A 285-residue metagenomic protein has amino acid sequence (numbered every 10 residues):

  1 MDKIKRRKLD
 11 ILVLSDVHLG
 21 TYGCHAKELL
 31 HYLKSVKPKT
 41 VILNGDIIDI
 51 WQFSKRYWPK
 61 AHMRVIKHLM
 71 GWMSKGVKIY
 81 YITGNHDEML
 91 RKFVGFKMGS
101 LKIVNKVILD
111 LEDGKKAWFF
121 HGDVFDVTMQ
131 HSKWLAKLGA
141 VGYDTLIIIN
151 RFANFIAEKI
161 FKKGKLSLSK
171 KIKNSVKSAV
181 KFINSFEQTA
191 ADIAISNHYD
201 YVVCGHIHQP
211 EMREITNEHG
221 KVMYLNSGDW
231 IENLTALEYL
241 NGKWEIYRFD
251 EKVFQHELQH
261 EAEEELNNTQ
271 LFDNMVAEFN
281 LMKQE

Functional and structural regions predicted by a protein language model:
D2-D10, L19-L111: Core catalytic region of metal-dependent phosphoesterases/phosphodiesterases, especially metallo-beta-lactamase-like
D10-H18, K116-D123, M223-G228: Active-site-proximal beta-strand elements of phosphoester/diester hydrolases
L12, I42, Y80-I82, W118 (+2 more regions): Hydrophobic/aromatic beta-strand patches that form the interior of the parallel beta-sheet core in alpha/beta enzyme
D16, G45-D46, G84, H121 (+2 more regions): Active-site glycine-centered loops adjacent to acidic/histidine catalytic or metal-binding residues that shape
G99-K106, D123, V127-K137, S185-F249: Conserved beta-sheet core of the metallophosphoesterase superfamily
I103, L168-D200, Q209-P210, W244 (+1 more regions): Non-catalytic terminal accessory segments
L109-D113, I215-E285: Binuclear metal-dependent phosphoesterase catalytic core
F120-F186: Active-site-proximal loop/helix segment associated with metal-binding centers of metalloenzymes
